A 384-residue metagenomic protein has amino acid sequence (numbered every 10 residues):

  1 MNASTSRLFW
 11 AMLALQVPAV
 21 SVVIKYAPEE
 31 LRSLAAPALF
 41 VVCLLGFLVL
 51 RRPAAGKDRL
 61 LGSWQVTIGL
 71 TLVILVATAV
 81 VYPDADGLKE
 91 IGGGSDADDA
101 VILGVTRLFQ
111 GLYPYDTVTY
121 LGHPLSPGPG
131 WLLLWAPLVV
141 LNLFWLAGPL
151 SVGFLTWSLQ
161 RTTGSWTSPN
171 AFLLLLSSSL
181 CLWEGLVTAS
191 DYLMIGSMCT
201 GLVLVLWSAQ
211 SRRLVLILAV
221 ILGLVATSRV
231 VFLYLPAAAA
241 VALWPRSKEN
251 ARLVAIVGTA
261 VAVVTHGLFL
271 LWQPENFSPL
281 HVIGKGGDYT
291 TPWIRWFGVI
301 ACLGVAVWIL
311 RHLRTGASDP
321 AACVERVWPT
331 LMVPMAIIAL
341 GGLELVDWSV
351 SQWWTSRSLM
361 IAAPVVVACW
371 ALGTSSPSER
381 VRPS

Functional and structural regions predicted by a protein language model:
M1-Y82, A321-T330, A368-S384: Start-transfer (signal-anchor) and selected internal transmembrane alpha helices of multi-pass inner/ER membrane
S6-R7, L159-L180: Transmembrane-helix signature of polytopic, membrane-embedded enzymes that assemble or transfer cell-envelope glycans
P18-V23, A251-L345: Membrane-lumen/periplasm interface segments of specific transmembrane helices in polyprenyl phosphate-linked
I68-W145: Intramembrane catalytic core of multi-pass membrane enzymes that act on lipidic substrates
L132-L134, F172-G196: Aromatic- and kink-enriched transmembrane "portal" helix at the membrane-lumen/periplasm boundary that abuts
A136, L180-W183, V215-V230, L235-V241 (+1 more regions): Membrane-interface alpha helices of multi-pass inner-membrane proteins
F144-S168: Transmembrane-helix motifs of polytopic, lipid-linked glycan transferases
A171-L173, C199-G223: Short hydrophobic alpha-helices at membrane interfaces in multi-pass membrane enzymes
